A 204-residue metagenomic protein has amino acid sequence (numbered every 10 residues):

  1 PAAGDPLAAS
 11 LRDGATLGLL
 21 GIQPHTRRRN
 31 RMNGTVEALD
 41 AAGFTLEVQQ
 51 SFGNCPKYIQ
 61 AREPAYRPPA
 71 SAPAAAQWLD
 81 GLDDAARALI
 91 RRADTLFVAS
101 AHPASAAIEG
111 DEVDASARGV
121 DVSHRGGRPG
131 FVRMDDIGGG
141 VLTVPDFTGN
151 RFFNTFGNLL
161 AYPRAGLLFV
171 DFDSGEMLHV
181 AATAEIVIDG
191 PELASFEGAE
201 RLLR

Functional and structural regions predicted by a protein language model:
P1-R204: Binding-site signature for planar aromatic cofactors or substrates
